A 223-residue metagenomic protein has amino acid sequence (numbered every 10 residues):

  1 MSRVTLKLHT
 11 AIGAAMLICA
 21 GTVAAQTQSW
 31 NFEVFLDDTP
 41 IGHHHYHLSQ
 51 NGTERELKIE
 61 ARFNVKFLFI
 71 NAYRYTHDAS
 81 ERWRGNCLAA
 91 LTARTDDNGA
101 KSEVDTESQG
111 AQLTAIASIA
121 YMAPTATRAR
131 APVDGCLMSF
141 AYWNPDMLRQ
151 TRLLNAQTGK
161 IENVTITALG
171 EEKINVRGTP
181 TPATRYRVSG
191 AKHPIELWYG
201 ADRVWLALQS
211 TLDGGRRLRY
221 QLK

Functional and structural regions predicted by a protein language model:
M1-I12: Bacterial N-terminal signal peptides that target proteins for export
G13-L17: Hydrophobic helical h-region of N-terminal Sec-dependent signal peptides in bacterial secretory/periplasmic proteins
C19-T22: N-terminal signal peptide c-region/cleavage motif recognized by signal peptidases
A25-I119, A123-K223: Acidic, serine/threonine-rich low-complexity disordered tracts
